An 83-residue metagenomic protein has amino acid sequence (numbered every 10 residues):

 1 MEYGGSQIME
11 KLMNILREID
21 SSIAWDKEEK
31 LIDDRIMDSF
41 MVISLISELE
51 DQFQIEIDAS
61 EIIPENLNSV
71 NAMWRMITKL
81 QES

Functional and structural regions predicted by a protein language model:
M1, G5, R35, I62-N66: Alpha-helix initiation/capping motif
E2-A24, R75-S83: Thiotemplate assembly-line natural product biosynthesis machinery
R17-I36, Q54-I63: Phosphopantetheine carrier-protein modules
D38-S39, V70: A short, glycine/Asx- and small/polar-enriched loop/turn that sits immediately N-terminal to a beta-strand
I43: Conserved catalytic core of two-component sensor histidine kinases
I62-E82: C-terminal structural segments of small proteins and small subunits
